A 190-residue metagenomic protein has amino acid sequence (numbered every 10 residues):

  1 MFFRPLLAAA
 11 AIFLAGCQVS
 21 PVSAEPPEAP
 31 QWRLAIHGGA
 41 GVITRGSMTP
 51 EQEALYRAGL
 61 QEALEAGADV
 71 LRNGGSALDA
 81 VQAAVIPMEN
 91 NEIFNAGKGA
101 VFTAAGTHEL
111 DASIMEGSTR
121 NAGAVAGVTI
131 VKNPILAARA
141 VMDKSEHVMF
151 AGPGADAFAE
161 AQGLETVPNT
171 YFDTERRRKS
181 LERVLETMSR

Functional and structural regions predicted by a protein language model:
M1-F2: N-terminal secretory signal peptides that target proteins for export/translocation
P5-G16: Bacterial N-terminal signal peptides
Q18-R190: Alpha/propeptide regions of enzymes that mature by internal proteolysis
